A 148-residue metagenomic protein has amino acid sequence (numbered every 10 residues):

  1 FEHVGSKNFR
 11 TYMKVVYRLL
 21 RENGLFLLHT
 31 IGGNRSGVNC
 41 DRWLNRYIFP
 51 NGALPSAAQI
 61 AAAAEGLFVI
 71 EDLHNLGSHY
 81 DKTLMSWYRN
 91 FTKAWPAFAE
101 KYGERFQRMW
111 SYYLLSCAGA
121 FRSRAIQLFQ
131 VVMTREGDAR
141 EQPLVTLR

Functional and structural regions predicted by a protein language model:
F1-N8: A short SAM/SAH-binding and catalytic strip from SAM-dependent methyltransferases
H3, N23-F26, Q130: Beta-sheet entry/capping signal
G5, G24, N51-A53: Glycine-centered flexibility sites
R10-L25: A short glycine-rich, Lys/Arg-flanked "PGG" loop and its adjoining helix->strand segment in the class I
I31-E141, L147-R148: Substrate-binding/catalytic lobe of Class I Rossmann-like enzymes that use SAM or dcSAM, i.e., the mid-to-C-terminal
